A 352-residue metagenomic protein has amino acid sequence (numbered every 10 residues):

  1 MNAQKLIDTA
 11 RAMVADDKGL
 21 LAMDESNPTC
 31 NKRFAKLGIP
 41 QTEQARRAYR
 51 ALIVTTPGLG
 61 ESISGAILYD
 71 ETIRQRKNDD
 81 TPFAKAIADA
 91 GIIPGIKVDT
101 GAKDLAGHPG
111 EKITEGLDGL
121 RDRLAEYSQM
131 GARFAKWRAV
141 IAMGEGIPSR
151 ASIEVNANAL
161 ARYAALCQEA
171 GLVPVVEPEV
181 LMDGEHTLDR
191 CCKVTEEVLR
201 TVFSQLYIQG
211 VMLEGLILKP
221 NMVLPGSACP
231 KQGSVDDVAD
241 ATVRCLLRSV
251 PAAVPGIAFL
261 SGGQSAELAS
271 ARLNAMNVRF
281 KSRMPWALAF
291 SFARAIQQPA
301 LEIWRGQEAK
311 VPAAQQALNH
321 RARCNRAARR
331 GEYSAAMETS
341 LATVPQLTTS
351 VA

Functional and structural regions predicted by a protein language model:
M1-M130, M143, K231, V235 (+4 more regions): Alpha/beta catalytic barrel-like cores
T42, W137, V176, L218 (+1 more regions): Conserved, mostly hydrophobic/aromatic
A66, A135, P174-V175, L216 (+1 more regions): Hydrophobic residues within beta-strands of alpha/beta enzymes
D70, A139, P220: Residues that line or immediately flank small-molecule/substrate-binding pockets and catalytic motifs
I93, V173, G215-I217, G256: Proline-centered loop/turn at the N-terminus of a beta-strand
T100, I141, V180, M222-L224: Short, histidine-centered active-site or binding-site loop motifs used for metal coordination, general acid-base
L120-L206: Helix-rich catalytic cores of soluble enzyme domains
M182, H186-A253: Catalytic core of soluble alpha/beta enzymes
